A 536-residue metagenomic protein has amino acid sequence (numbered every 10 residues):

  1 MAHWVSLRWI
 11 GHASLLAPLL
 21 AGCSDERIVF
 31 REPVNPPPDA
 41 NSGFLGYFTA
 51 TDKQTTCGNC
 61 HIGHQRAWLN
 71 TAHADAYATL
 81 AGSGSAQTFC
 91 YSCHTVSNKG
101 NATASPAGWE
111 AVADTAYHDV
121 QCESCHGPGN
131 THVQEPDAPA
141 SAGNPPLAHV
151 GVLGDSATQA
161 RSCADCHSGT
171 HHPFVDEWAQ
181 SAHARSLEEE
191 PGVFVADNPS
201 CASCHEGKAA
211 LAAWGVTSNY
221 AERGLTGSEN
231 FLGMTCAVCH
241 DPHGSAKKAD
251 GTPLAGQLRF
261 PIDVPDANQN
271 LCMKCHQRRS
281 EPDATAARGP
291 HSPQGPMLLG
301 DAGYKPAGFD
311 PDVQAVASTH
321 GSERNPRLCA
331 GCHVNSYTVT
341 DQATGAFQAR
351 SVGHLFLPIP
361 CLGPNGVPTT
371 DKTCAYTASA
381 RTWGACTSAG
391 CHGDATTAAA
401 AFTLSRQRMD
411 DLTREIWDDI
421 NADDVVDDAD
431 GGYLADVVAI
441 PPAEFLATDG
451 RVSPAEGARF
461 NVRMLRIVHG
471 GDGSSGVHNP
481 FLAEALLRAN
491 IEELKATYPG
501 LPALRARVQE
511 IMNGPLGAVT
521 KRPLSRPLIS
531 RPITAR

Functional and structural regions predicted by a protein language model:
M1-A21: Sec-dependent bacterial lipoprotein signal peptides
C23-G308, T319-F347, F356, P360-G363 (+2 more regions): Short sequence/structural segments immediately N-terminal
